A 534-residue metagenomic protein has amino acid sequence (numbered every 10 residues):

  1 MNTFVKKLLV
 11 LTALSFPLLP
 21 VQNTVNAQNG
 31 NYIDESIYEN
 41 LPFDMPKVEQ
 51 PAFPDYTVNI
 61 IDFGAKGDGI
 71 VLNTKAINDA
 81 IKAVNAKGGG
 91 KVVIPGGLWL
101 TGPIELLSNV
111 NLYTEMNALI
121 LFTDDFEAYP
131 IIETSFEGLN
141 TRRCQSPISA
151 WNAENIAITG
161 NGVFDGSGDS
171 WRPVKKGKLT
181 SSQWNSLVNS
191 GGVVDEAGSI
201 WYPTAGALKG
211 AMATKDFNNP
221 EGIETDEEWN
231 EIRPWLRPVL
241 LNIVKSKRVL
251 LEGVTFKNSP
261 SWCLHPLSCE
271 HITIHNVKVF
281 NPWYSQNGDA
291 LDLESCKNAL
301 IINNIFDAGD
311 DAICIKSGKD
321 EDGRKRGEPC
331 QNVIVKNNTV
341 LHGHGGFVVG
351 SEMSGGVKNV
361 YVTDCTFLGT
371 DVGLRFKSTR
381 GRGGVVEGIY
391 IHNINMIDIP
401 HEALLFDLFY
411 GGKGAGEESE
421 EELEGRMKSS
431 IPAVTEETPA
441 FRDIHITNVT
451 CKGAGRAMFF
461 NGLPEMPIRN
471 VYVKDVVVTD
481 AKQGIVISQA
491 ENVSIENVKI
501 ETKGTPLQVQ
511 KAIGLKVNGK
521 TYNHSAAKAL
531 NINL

Functional and structural regions predicted by a protein language model:
N2-V93, L98-K245, L250-E252, S261 (+8 more regions): Extracellular "leader-to-stem" segments immediately downstream of a signal peptide or signal-anchor in secreted/lumenal
G89, P103, T123-D124, C144 (+12 more regions): Short glycine/acidic-rich loop motifs that flank beta-strands on beta-rich extracellular proteins
L98, S268, K278, S317-K319 (+4 more regions): Active-site-proximal loop/turn and secondary-structure-junction residues that shape catalytic pockets, frequently
I104-Y113, L267, G355, G383-G384: Short, surface-exposed basic-aromatic patches at helix termini and helix-loop junctions that form
M116-N117, E154-G162, K247-K257, E270-P282 (+11 more regions): Right-handed parallel beta-helix
S170-N185, T273-N276, F459-A481: C-terminal/domain-terminus segments
M353, G373-N393, D398-L534: Extracellular beta-rich repeat passengers
